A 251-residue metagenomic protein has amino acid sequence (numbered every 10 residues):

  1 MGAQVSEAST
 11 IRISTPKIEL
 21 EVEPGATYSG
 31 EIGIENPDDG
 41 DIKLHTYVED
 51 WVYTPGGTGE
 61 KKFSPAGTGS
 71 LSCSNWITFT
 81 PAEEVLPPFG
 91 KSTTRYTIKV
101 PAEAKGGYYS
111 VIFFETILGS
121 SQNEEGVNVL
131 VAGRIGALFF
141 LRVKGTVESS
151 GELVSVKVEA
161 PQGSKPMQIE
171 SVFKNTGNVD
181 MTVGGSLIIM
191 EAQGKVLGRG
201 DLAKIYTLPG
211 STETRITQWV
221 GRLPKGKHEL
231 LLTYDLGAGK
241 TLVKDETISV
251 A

Functional and structural regions predicted by a protein language model:
S6-S29, S149-G151, V158-G163: N-terminal edge beta-strand
T10-T15, D38-Y96, G184-L187, E191-L197: Surface-exposed binding patches on compact interaction domains or structured appendages
S14, G25-E31, S92-T94, K105-V111 (+2 more regions): Short, solvent-exposed loop/turn segments enriched in Ser/Thr/Gly
I18, Y28-G30, A82-E84, G90-I98 (+1 more regions): Short strand-edge motifs at loop-to-beta-strand transitions and within beta-strands of extracellular beta-rich domains
I18-L20, T80-L86, L202-T207, Q218-V220 (+1 more regions): Beta-strand-rich interaction surfaces with strong enrichment in secreted/lumenal proteins
V22, E84-K91, K204-E213, K240 (+1 more regions): Short proline/glycine- and polar residue-rich coil/turn motifs
I34-D38, V100, F173-G177: Asparagine-centered strand-capping/turn motif at beta-strand->loop junctions
G40-G57, K61-K62, T93, K99-T146 (+1 more regions): Terminal connector regions
